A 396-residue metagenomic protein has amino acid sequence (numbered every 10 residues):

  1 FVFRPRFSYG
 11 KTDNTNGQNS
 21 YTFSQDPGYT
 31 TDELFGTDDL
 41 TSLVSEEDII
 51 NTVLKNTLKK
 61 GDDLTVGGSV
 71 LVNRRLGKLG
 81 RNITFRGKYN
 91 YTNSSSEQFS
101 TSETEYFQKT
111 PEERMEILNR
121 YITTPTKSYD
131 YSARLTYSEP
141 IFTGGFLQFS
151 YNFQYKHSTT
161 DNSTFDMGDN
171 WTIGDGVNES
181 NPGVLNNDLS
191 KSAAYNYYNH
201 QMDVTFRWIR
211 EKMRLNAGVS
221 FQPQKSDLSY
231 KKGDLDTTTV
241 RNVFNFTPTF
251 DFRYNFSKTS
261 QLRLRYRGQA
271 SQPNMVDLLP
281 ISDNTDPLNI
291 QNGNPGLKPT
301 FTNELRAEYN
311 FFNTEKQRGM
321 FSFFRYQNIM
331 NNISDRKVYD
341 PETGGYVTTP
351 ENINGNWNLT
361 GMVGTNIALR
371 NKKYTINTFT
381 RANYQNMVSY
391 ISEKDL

Functional and structural regions predicted by a protein language model:
F1-L396: Primarily recognizes Gram-negative and organellar outer-membrane beta-barrels
